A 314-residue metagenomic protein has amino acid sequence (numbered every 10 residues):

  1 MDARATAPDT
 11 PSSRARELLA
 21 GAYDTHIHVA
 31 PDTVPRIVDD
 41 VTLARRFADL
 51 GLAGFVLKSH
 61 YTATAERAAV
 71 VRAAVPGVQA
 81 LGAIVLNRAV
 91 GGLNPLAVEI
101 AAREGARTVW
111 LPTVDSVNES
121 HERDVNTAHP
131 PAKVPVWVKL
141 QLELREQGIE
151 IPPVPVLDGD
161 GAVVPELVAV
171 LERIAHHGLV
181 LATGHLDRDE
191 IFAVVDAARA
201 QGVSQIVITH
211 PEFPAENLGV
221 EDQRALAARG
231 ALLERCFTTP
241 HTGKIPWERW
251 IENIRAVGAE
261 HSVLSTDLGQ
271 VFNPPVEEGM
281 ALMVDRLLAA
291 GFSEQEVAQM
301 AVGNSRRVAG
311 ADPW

Functional and structural regions predicted by a protein language model:
M1-P35: Replace "His-x-His-based motif
A3, M280-W314: Mid-to-C-terminal alpha-helical segments outside catalytic/metal-binding sites
A7-A20, D40-R45, A65-A74, P95-G105 (+6 more regions): Histidine/acidic residue-rich metal-binding segments in metalloenzymes
D24, H28, T42-T64, G77-N87 (+4 more regions): Divalent metal-dependent hydrolysis catalytic cores, especially in the metallo-beta-lactamase
T25-V38, L81-G92, V156-A162, G184: Active-site mouth loops of central-metabolism enzymes
A30-D32, T62-E66, N87-V90, S116-E119 (+4 more regions): Active-site environment of divalent metal-dependent phosphoester hydrolases
G230-T242: His/Asp/Glu-enriched short active-site or ligand-binding loop at hydrolase and phosphoryl-transfer sites
C236, A259-V276: Short acidic/histidine-rich active-site segments
